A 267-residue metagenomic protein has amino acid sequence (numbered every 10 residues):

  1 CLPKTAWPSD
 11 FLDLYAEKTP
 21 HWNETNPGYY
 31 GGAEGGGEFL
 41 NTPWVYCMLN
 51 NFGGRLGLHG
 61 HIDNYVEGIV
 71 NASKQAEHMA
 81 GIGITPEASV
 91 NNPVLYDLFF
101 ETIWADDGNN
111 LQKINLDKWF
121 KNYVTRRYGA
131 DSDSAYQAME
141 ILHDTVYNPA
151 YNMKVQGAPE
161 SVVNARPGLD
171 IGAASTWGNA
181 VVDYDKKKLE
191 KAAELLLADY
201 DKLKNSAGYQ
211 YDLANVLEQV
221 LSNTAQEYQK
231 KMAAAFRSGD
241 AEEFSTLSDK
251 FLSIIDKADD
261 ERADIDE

Functional and structural regions predicted by a protein language model:
C1-A138, N148, N152, Q156 (+4 more regions): Catalytic-core regions of glycoside hydrolase
L98-E101, I141, T145, E227-S238: Solvent-exposed, amphipathic alpha-helical segments
S175-E267: Histidine-centered catalytic/metal-binding microenvironments
